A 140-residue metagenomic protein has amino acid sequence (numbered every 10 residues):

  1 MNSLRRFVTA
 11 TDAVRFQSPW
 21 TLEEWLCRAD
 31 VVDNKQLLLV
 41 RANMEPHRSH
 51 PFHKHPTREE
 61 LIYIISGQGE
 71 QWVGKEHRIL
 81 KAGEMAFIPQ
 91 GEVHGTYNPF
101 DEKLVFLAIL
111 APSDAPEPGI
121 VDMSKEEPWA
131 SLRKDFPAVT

Functional and structural regions predicted by a protein language model:
M1-Q36, D122-T140: A short, N-terminal "cap"/entry segment at the start of jelly-roll beta-barrel domains of the cupin/DSBH fold
E23-C27, V40-H55: Conserved short histidine dyad/triad with adjacent acidic residue
R41-A42, F87, D101-P118: A short hydrophobic beta-strand segment most commonly corresponding to one strand of the jelly-roll/cupin
A42, Q68, E76-R78: Well-ordered beta-strand scaffold positions
P51-F52, Q71-W72, I88, H94-F100: Short beta-strand His + acidic residue motifs that chelate non-heme Fe in jelly-roll/DSBH and cupin folds
T57, E76, E92-V93, E102: A generic "binding-loop/recognition-motif" signal
T57-E59, Y63-G69: Glycine- and acidic-residue-biased ligand/ion/polar-headgroup-sensing regions
K75-Q90: Short acidic-glycine-tyrosine-enriched beta hairpin
